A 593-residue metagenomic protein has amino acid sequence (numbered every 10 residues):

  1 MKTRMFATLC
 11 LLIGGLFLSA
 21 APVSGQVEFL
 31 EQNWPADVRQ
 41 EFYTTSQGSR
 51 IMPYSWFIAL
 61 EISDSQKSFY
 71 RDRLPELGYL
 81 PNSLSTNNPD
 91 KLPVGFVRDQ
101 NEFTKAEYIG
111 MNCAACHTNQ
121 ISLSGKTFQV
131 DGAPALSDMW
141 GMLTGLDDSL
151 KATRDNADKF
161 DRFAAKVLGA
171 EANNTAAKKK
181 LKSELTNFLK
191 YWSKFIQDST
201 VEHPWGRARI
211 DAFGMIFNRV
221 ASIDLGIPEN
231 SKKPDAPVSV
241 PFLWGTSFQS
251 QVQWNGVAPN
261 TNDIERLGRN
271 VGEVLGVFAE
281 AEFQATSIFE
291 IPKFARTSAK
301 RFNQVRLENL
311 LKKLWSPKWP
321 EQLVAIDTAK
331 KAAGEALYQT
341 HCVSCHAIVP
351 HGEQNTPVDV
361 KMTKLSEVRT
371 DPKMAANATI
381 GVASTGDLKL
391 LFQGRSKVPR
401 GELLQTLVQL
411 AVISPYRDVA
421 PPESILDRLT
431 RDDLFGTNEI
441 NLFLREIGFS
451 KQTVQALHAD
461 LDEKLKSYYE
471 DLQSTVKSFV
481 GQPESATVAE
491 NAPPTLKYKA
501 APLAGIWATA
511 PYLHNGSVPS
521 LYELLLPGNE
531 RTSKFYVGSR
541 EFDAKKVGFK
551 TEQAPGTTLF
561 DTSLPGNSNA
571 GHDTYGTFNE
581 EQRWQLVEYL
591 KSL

Functional and structural regions predicted by a protein language model:
M1-R4: Positively charged n-region of N-terminal signal peptides that target proteins for export
F6-L9, E61: N-terminal helix-rich structural modules
T8-F17: Bacterial N-terminal signal peptides
F17-Q26: Bacterial Sec-dependent signal peptides at the C-terminal "C-region" and cleavage site
G25-L593: Periplasmic c-type cytochrome electron-transfer domains
